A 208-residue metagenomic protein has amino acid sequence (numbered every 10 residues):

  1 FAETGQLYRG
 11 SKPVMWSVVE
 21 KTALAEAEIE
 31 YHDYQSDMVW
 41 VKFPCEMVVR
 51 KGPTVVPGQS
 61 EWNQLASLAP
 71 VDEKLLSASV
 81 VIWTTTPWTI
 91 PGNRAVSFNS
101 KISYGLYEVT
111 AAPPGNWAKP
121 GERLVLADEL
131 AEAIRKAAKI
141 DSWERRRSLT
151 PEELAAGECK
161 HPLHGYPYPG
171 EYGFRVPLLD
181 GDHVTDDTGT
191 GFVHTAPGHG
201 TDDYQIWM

Functional and structural regions predicted by a protein language model:
F1-M208: NTP-handling and nucleic-acid-processing catalytic cores
